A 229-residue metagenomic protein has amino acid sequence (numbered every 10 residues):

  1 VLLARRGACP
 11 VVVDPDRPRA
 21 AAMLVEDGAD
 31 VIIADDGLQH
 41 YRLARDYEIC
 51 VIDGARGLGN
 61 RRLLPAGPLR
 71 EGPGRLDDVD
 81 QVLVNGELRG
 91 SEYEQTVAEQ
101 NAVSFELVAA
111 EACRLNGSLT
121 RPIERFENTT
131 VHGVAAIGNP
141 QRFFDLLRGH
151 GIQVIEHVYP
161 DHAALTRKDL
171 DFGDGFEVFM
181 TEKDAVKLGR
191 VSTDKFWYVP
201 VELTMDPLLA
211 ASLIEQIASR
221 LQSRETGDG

Functional and structural regions predicted by a protein language model:
V1-Q100: Phosphate/Mg2+-binding loops and adjacent switch elements in nucleotide/diphosphate-handling enzyme cores
R17-A21, A109-C113, H162-L165, L203-L208: A short acidic, often aromatic-flanked loop/helix-cap motif at beta-alpha or helix-coil junctions that lines enzyme
I52, F105, H157, V199-P200: Hydrophobic residues at beta-strand termini and immediately following loops that shape nucleotide-binding pockets
G57-F179, R224-G229: C-terminal accessory "lid"/substrate-recognition subdomains
R142, L165-R167, V186-R190, M205-L209: Short active-site-adjacent structural elements
P160-A164, K195-Q222: Short, flexible loop segments at boundaries between secondary-structure elements
G175-D194: Phosphate-bearing ligand-interacting subdomains that bind or position ATP/ADP/UDP/GDP/NAD(P) or nucleotide-linked
